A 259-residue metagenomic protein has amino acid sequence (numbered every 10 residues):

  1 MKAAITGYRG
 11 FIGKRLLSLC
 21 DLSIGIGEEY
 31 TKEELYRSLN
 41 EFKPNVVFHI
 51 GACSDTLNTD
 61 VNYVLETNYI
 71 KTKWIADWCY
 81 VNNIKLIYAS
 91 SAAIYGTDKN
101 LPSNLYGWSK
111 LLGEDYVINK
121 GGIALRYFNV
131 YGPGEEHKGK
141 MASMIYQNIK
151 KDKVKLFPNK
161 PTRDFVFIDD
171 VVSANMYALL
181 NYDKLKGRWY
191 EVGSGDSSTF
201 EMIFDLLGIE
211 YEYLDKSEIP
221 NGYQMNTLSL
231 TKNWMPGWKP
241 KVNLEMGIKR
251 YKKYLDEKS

Functional and structural regions predicted by a protein language model:
A3-C20: N-terminal Rossmann NAD(P)H-binding glycine-rich loop of SDR-like oxidoreductase domains
G7, K150-S259: C-terminal substrate-binding subdomain of Rossmann-fold SDR/epimerase-dehydratase oxidoreductases
R9, C53-D55, S91-K99, F128-Y131: Active-site segment of SDR-like NAD(P)-dependent oxidoreductases
D21-L39: Adenosine-cofactor binding site in Rossmann-like domains, unifying the SAM/SAH pocket of S-adenosylmethionine-dependent
L35-T67, A93-T97: NAD(P)H-binding glycine-rich loop region in Rossmannoid oxidoreductase-like domains and their noncatalytic homologs
H49, K73-L105, I123: Conserved Rossmann-fold NAD(P)-dependent oxidoreductase catalytic core, especially the SDR/UDP-sugar
Y63-W74, N104, W108-S109: Glycine-rich NAD(P)-binding loop of the Rossmann-fold in SDR/ketoreductase-type enzymes
S103-G107, D115-R163, I168-V172, L206-L207: NAD(P)-dependent short-chain dehydrogenase/reductase
